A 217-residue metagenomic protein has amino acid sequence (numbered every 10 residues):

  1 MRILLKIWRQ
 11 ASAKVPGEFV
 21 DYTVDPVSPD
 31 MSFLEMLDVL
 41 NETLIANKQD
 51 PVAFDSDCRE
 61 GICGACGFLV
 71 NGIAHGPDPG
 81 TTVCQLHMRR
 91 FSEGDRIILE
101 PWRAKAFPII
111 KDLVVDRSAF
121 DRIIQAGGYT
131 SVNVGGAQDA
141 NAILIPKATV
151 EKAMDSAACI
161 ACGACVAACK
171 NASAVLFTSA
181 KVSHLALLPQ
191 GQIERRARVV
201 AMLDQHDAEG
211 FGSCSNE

Functional and structural regions predicted by a protein language model:
M1-T23: Eukaryote-biased recognition of intrinsically disordered, low-complexity regulatory segments
V20-S32: Short, contiguous acidic and Ser/Thr-rich linear segments
M31-D50, D95-E217: Ferredoxin-type iron-sulfur electron-transfer modules in oxidoreductases and energy-metabolism complexes
Q49-D50, A65, L69: Long, hydrophobic/aromatic-enriched structural stretches that serve as scaffold segments
A53-A65: Short, structured protein-protein interaction patches enriched in aromatics and acidic/basic residues, typified by
V70-S92, L99: Glycine-rich phosphate/adenylate-binding loop and adjacent beta-alpha elements of nucleotide- or dinucleotide-binding
